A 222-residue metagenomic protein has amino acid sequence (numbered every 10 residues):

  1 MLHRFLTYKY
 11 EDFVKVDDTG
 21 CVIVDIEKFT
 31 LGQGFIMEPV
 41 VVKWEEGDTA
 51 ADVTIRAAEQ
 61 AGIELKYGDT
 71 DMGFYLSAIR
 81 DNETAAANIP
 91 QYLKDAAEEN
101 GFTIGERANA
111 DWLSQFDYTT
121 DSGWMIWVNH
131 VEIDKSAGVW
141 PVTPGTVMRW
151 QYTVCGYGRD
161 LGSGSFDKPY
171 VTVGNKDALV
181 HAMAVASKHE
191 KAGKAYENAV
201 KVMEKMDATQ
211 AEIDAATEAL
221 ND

Functional and structural regions predicted by a protein language model:
M1-D222: Ubiquitin-like/PB1-type beta-grasp interaction modules and other compact soluble beta-rich domains
